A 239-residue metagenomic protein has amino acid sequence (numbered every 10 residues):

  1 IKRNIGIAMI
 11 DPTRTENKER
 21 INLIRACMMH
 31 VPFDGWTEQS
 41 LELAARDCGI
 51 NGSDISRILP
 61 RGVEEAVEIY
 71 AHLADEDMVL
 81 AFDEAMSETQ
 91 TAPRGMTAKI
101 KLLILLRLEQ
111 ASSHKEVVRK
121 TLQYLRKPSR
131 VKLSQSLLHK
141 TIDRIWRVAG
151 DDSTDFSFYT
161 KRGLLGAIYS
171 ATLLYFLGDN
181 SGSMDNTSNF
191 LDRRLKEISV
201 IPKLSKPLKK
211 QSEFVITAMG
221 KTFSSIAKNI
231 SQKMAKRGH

Functional and structural regions predicted by a protein language model:
I1-E16, Q232-A235: N-terminal intrinsically disordered/low-complexity leader segments
I10-D11, T15-S53, R61-H72: Short, amphipathic alpha-helix enriched in basic
N17, D83-V117: Hydrophobic alpha-helical connector segments
A71-D77, D83: Short, basic, alpha-helical segments at the C-terminal edge of helix-turn-helix-like DNA-binding modules
S129-D151, K161-G166, S170: Amphipathic alpha-helical packing segments from all-alpha helical-bundle domains
D151-G166, S170-Q211: Hydrophobic/aromatic-rich alpha-helical bundle segments in the mid-to-C-terminal region
L204-H239: Long, charge-rich low-complexity segments
